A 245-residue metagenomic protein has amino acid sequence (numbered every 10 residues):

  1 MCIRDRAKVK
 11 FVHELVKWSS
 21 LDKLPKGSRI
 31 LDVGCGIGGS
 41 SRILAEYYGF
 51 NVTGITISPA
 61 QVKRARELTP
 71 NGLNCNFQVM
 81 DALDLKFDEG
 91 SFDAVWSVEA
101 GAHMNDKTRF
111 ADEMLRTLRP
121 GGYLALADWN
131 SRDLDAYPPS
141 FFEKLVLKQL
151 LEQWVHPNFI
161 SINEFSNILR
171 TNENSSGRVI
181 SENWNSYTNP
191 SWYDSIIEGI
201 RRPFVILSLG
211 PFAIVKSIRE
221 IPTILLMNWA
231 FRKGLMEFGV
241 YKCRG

Functional and structural regions predicted by a protein language model:
M1-D5: Conserved small/polar residues in nucleotide/adenosyl-binding loops
R6-K26: Conserved alpha-helix/loop element of class I SAM-dependent methyltransferases that forms part of the SAM/SAH-binding
R29-L31, I37-D84: Class I SAM-dependent methyltransferase SAM/SAH-binding core
L83-V95: A short acidic, Gly/Pro-enriched loop at the edge of an enzyme's catalytic core that lines a small-molecule cofactor
A94-D106: A short SAM/SAH-binding and catalytic strip from SAM-dependent methyltransferases
T108-Y123: A short glycine-rich, Lys/Arg-flanked "PGG" loop and its adjoining helix->strand segment in the class I
L126-D128: Acidic carboxylate diad motif detector
P138-S140, L145-L235: Substrate-binding/catalytic lobe of Class I Rossmann-like enzymes that use SAM or dcSAM, i.e., the mid-to-C-terminal
